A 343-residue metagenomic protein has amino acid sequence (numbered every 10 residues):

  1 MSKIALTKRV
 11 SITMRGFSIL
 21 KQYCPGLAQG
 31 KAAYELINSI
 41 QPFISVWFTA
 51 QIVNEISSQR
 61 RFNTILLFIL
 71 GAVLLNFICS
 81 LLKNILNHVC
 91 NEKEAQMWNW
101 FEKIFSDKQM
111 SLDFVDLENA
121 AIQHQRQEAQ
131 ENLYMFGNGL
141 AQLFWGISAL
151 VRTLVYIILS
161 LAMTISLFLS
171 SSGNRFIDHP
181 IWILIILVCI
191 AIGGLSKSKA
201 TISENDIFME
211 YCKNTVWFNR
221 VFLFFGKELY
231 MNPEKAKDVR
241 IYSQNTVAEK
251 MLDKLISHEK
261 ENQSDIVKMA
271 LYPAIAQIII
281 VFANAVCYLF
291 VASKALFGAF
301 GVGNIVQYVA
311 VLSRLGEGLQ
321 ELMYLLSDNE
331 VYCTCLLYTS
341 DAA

Functional and structural regions predicted by a protein language model:
M1-F17, A95-A141, V216-N262, C333-S340: Extended non-transmembrane interhelical loops and adjacent amphipathic helices of multipass membrane proteins
M1-I40, F62-L67, L86, C90 (+5 more regions): Membrane-integrated ABC transporters
C24, V53, L74, Q109 (+5 more regions): Hydrophobic/aromatic residues within transmembrane alpha-helices of membrane transport systems, especially the TMDs
Q29-L82, T153-E204, V286, S293 (+2 more regions): Transmembrane helix-loop-helix hairpins at lipid-water interfaces of multipass membrane proteins, especially the type-1
Y34-N38, G71-C79, N91, A95 (+2 more regions): Alpha-helical transmembrane segments of multi-pass integral membrane proteins
H88-D107, D178, W182-M231, F300 (+2 more regions): Cytoplasmic coupling helices
N262, K268-P273, N284, Y288: Membrane-proximal soluble helical/coiled-coil segments that couple transmembrane anchors to catalytic or regulatory
C287, Y308-S340: Cytosolic ends of transmembrane helices, especially the final helix of ABC transmembrane type-1 domains
